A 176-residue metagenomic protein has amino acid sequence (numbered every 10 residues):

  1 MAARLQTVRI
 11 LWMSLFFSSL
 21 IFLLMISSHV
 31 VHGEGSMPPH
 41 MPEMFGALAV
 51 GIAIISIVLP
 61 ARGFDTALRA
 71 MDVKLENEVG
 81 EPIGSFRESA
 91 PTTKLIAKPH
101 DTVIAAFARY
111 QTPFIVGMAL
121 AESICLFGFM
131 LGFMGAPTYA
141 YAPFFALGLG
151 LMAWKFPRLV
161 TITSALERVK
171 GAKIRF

Functional and structural regions predicted by a protein language model:
M1-I21, V103-A105: Cytosolic-side membrane-entry/anchor segment at the start of a transmembrane helix
V8-F17, Q111-A121: Select subsegments of transmembrane alpha-helices in polytopic membrane proteins, especially boundary-proximal
E34-G51: Loop-to-helix transition at the N-terminal end of transmembrane alpha-helices
G46-L68, L147-F156: Hydrophobic alpha-helical membrane-embedded segments
L59-A106: Membrane-helix interface/capping segments
V79-G80, I96-K98, A146-F176: Short terminal or interdomain "cap/linker" segment that borders an active site or interface and mediates
F127-A142: Membrane-helix boundary connector in multi-pass membrane proteins
